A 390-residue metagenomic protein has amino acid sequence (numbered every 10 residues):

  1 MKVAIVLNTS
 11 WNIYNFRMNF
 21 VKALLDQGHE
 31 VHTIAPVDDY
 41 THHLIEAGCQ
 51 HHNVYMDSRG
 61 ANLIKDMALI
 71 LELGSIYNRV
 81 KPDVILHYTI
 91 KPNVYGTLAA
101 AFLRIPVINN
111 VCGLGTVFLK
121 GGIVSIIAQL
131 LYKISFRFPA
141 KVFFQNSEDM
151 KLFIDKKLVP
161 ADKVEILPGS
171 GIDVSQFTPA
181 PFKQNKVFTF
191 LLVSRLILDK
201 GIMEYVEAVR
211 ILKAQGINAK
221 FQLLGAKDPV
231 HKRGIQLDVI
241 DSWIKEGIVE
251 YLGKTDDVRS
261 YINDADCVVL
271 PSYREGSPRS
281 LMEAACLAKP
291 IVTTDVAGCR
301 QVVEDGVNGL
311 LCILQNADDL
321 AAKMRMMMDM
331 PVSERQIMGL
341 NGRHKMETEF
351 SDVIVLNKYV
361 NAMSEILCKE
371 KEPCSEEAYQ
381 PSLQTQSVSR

Functional and structural regions predicted by a protein language model:
N15-N19, F188, L192, I197-I211 (+2 more regions): A conserved mid-protein helix/loop that constitutes part of the nucleotide-sugar donor-binding site
A35-D38, V193, K220-I235: Glycosyltransferase donor-sugar binding loop
H52, K133-P179: Donor nucleotide-sugar binding/catalytic pocket of nucleotide-sugar-dependent glycosyltransferases
H87-N93, V111: Short His-centered aromatic/hydrophobic patch
K254, Y273: Aromatic "clamp/platform" in nucleotide-sugar-dependent glycosyltransferases that forms part of the donor/acceptor
P290-T293, V303: Short hydrophobic beta-strand element within catalytic cores of glycosyltransferases and related nucleotide-activated
D305-G306, L310-A317, M326-V332: Conserved acidic donor-binding segment of nucleotide-sugar-dependent glycosyltransferases
D319, M326, S333-E349, V355-N361: A short, well-ordered alpha-helix in the C-terminal region of glycosyltransferases
